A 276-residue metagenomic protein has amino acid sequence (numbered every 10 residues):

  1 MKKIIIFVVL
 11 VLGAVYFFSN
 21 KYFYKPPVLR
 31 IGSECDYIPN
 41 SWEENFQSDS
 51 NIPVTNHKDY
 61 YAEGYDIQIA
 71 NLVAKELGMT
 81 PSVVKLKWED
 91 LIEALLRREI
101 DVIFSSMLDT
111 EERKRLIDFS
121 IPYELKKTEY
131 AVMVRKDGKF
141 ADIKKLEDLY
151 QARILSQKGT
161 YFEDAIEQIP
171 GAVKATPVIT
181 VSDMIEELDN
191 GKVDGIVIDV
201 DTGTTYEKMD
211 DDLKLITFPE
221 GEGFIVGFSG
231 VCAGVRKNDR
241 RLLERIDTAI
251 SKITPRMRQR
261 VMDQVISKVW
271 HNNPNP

Functional and structural regions predicted by a protein language model:
M1-L12: N-terminal Sec-pathway targeting helices
F17-F18, Y161-V178, K214-P219, D247-P276: Ligand-binding clefts/hinges and TM-proximal coupling segments of bilobed small-molecule sensing domains
Y24-M107, R115, K174-P177: Extracytoplasmic small-molecule ligand-binding "clamshell" domains of the periplasmic binding protein/Venus flytrap
C35-D36, E124-K136, E207-I250, K268-P276: Periplasmic-binding protein-like
C35-I38, D59-E76, A131-D183, V200-D201 (+1 more regions): Bilobed "Venus flytrap"/periplasmic-binding protein-like clamshell domains and structurally analogous long
I67, N71, K75, T80-D148 (+1 more regions): Acidic, polar ligand-binding/catalytic clefts
I69, K145, D199, K237-K252 (+2 more regions): Short amphipathic alpha-helical coupling segments at ligand-binding clamshell hinges and other catalytic/signaling
I69-A70, D90-A94, I100, D183-E187 (+2 more regions): Short, hydrophobic alpha-helical packing/hinge segments within bilobed ligand-binding/sensory domains
